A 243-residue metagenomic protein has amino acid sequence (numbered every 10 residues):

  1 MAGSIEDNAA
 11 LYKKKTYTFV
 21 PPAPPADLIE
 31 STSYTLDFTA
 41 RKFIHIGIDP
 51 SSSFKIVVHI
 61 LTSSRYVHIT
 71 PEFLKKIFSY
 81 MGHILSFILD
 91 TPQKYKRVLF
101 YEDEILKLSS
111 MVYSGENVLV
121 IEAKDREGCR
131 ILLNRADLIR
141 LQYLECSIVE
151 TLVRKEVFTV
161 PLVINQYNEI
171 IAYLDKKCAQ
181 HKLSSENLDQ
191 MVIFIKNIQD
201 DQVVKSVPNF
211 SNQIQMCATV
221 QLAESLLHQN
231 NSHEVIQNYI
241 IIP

Functional and structural regions predicted by a protein language model:
M1-H68, E72-P243: Positively charged, low-complexity terminal tracts and the immediately adjacent first secondary-structure elements
